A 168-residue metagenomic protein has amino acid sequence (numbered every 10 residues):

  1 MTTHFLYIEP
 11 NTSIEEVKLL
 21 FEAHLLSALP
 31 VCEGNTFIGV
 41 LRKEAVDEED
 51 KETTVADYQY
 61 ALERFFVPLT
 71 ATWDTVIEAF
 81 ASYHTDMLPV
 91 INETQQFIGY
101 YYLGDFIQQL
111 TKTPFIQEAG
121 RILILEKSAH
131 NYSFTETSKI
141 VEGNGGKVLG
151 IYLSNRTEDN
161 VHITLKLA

Functional and structural regions predicted by a protein language model:
M1-L20, V31-C32, F37-R42, K51-A79 (+5 more regions): Bateman/CBS regulatory modules and CBS-like beta-alpha motifs in cytosolic regions of diverse proteins
E22, A81, T111, V141-E142: Signal for well-folded cores of large energy- and translation-related assemblies
E22-A23, L103-A119, E136, A168: Long, contiguous binding/interaction regions
S27, D86, K147: Short acidic/polar active-site loop segments enriched in Thr and Asp
P30, A45-V46, D105-F106: Histidine- and aromatic-rich ligand-binding microenvironments
A45-V46, Y58-Q59, I163-L167: Short low-complexity, flexible loop/linker segments enriched in glycine and/or proline with clustered acidic
E48-E49, L110: Regulatory loop-to-helix N-cap segments in sensory/regulatory domains that couple ligand/signal detection
A119-A168: A conserved regulatory-domain signal marking ACT and ACT-like small-molecule sensing domains and adjacent regulatory
